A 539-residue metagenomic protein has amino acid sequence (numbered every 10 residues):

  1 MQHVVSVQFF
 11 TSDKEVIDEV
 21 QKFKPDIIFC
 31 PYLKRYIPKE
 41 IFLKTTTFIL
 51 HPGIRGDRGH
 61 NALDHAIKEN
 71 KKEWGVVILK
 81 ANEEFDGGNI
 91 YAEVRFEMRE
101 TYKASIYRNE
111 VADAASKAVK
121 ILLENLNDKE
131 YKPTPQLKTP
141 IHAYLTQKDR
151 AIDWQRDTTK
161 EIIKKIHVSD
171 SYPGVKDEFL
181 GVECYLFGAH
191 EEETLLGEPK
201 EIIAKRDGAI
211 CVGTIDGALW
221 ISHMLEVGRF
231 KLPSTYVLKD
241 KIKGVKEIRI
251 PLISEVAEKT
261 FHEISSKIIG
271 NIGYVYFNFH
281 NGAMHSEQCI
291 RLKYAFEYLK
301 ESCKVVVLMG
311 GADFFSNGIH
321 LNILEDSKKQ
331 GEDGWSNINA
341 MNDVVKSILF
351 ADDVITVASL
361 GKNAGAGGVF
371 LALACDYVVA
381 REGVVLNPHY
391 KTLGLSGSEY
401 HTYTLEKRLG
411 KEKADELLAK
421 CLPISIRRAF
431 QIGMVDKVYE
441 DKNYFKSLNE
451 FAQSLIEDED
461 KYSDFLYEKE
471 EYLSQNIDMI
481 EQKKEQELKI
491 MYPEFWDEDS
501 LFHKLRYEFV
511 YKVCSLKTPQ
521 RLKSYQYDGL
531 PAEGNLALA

Functional and structural regions predicted by a protein language model:
M1-T11: Short, charged N-terminal beta->alpha structural module
S12-E15, F23, I27-V77, A81 (+1 more regions): Alpha-helical oligomerization interface recognition
L79, E83-T194, D207: Active-site-proximal loop/hinge segments within enzyme catalytic domains
L122, S396, V435-F502: C-terminal long alpha-helix characteristic of the crotonase
R150-H262: An anion-binding loop in the catalytic cleft
T235-M309: Conserved CoA-thioester-binding segment of acyl-CoA-metabolizing enzymes
G270-V275, C289-E332, D343-V357, G383-V385 (+1 more regions): A structural preference for short, pocket-lining loop segments at secondary-structure junctions
F350-D353, S359-A366, A374-V385, H389-S463: Crotonase-fold acyl-CoA enzyme core
